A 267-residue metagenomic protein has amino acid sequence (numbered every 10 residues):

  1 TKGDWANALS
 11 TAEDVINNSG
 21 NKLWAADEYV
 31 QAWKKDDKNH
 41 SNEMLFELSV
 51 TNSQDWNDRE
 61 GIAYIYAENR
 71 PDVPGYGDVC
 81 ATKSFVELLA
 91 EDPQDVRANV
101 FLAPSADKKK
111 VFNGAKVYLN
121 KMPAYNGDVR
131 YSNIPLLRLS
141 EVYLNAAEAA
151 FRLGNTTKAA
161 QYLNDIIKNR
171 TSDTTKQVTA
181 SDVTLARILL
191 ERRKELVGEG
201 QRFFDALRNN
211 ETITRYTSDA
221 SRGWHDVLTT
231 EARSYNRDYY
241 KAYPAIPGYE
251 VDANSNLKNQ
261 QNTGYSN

Functional and structural regions predicted by a protein language model:
T1-I62, A90-N267: Acidic/polar-rich alpha-helix caps and helix-coil junctions
A67-F85: Short, cationic low-complexity segments
